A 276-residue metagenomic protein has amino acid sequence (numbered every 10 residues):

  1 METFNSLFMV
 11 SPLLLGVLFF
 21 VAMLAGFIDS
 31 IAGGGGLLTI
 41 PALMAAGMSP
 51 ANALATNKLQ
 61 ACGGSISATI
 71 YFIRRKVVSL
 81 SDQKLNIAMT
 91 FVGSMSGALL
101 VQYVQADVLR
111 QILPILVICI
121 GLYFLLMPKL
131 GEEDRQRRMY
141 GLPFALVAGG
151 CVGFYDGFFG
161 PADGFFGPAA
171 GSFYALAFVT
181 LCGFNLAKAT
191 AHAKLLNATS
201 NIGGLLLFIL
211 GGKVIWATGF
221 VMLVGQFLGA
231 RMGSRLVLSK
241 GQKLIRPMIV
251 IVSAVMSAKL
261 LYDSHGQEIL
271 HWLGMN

Functional and structural regions predicted by a protein language model:
E2, I66-V77, P114-R138, V255-W272: Transmembrane helix exit motif
E2-S49, D134-T190, M275-N276: Selected transmembrane alpha-helices and immediately adjacent juxtamembrane segments of polytopic inner-membrane
L14, M48-G63, L109-V117, F154-G157 (+2 more regions): Structural signature of hydrophobic alpha-helical transmembrane segments
L15, K58, L113-V117, G121 (+3 more regions): Residues within membrane-spanning alpha-helices of integral membrane proteins, especially the hydrophobic core/packing
M48-N57, L80-L85, G183-K194: Membrane-interface alpha-helices at helix entry/exit sites of multi-pass transporters
A55-V108, N201-I251: Selective hydrophobic functional segments
L80-M89, L113, R135-P143, T190-L196 (+1 more regions): Cytoplasmic-side transmembrane-helix entry/capping segments in multi-pass membrane proteins
